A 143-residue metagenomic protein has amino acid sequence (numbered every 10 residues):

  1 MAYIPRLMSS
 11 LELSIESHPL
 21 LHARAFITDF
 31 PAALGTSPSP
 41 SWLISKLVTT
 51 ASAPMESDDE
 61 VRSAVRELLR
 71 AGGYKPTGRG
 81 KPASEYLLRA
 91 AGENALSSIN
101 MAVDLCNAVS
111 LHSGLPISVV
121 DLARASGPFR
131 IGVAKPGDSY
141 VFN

Functional and structural regions predicted by a protein language model:
M1-N143: Charge-biased, low-complexity intrinsically disordered regions
